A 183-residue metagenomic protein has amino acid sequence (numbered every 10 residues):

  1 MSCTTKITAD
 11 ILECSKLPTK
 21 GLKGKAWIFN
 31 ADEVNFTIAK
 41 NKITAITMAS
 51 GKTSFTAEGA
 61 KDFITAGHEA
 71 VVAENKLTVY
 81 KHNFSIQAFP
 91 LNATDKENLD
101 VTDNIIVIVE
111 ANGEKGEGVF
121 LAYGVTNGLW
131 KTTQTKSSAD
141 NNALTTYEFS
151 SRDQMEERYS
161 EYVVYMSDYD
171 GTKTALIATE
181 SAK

Functional and structural regions predicted by a protein language model:
M1-S2, K183: Classical N-terminal secretory signal peptides
S2-K81, N127-A139: Solvent-exposed edge beta-strands and adjacent loop segments that serve as assembly or binding interfaces
D10, C14, A31-V34, G51 (+4 more regions): Generic structural motif
E13, E33-I38, T44, T65 (+6 more regions): Low-complexity, compositionally biased segments
I64-T126: Structured, beta-strand-rich domain cores that present glycine/charged loop surfaces used to bind extended ligands
V125-K183: Mixed-charge, glycine-accented linear interaction segment located at domain edges/termini
